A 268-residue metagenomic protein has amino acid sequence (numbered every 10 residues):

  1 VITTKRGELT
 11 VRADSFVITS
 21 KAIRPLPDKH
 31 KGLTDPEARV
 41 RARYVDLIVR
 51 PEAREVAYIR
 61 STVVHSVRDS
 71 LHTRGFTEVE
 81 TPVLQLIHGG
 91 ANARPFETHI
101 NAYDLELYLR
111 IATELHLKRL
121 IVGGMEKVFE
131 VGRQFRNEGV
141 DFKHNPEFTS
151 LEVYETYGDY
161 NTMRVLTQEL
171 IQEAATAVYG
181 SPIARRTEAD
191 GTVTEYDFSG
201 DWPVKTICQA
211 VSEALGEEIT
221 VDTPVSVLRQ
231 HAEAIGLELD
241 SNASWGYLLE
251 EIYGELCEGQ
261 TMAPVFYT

Functional and structural regions predicted by a protein language model:
V1-T268: Class II aminoacyl-tRNA synthetase catalytic cores and aaRS-like
